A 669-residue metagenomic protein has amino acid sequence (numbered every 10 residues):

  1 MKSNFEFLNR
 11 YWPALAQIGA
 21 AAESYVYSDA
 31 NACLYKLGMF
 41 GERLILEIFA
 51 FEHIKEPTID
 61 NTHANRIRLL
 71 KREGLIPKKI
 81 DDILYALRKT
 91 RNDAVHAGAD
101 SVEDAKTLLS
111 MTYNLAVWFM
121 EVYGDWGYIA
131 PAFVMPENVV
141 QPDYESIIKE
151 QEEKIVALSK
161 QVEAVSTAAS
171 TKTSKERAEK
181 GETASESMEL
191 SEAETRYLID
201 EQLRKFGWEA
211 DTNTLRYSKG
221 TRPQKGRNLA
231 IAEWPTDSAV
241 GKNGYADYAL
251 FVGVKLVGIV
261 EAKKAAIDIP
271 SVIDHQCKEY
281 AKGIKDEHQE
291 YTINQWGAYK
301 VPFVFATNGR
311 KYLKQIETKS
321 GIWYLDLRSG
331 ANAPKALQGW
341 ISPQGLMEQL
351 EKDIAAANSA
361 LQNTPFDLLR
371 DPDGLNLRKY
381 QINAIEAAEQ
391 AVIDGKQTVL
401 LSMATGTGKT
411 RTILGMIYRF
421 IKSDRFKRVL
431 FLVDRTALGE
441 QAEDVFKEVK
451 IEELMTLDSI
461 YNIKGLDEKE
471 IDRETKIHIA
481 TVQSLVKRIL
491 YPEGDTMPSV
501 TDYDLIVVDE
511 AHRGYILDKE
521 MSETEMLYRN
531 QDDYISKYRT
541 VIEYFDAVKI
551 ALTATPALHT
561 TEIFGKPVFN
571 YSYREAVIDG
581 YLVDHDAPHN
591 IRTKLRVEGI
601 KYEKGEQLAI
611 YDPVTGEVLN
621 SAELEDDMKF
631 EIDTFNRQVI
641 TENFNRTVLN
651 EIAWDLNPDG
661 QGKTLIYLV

Functional and structural regions predicted by a protein language model:
M1-E152, V156: Amphipathic alpha-helical interface elements
V117-R428, A437-E453, R473-I477, Q483 (+4 more regions): ATP-dependent helicase/translocase motor core
F305-A306, H478-T481, V507, A547-T553: Structural recognition of the conserved hydrophobic beta-strand(s) that form the central parallel beta-sheet of P-loop
L401, K427-R435, G662-V669: Conserved RecA-like ASCE P-loop NTPase motor core of nucleic-acid helicases/translocases
Y461-H478: Conserved motor-coupling elements within RecA-like helicase/translocase cores
I477-K537: Conserved RecA-like ASCE ATPase "motif II neighborhood" in helicase/translocase motors
L517-E598: Post-DEXD/H (motif II) to motif III coupling segment of the RecA-like Helicase ATP-binding lobe
T561-G662: Interdomain helical connector at the RecA1-RecA2 junction of SF1/SF2 helicase-like NTPases
